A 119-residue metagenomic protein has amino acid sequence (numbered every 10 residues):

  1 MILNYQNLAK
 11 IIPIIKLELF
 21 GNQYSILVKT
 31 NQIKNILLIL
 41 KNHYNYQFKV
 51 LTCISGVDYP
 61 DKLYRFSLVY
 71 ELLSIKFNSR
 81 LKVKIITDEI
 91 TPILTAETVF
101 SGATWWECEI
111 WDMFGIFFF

Functional and structural regions predicted by a protein language model:
M1-F119: Terminal low-complexity/charged segments
